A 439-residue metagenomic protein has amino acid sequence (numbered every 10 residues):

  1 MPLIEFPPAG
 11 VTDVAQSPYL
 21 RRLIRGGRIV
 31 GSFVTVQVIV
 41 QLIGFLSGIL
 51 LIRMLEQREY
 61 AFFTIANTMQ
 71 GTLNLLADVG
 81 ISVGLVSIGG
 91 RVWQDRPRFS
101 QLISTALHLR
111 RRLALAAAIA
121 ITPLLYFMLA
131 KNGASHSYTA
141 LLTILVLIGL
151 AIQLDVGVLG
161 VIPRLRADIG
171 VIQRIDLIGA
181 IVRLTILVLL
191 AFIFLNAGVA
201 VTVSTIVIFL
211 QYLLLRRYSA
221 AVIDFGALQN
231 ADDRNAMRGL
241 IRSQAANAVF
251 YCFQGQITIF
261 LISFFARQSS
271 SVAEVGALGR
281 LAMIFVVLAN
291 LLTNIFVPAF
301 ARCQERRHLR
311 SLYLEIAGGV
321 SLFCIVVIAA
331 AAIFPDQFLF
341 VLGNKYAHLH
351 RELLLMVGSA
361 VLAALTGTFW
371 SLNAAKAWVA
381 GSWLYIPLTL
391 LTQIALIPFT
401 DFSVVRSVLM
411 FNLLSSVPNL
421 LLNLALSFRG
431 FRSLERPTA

Functional and structural regions predicted by a protein language model:
M1-I43, P97-S100, S104, T139 (+3 more regions): N-terminal membrane topogenesis motif
P2-F6, V14, R22, Q70-G71 (+6 more regions): Hydrophobic transmembrane helix module of multi-pass membrane transport proteins
L3-E5, R22-V83, Y126, G149 (+1 more regions): Signature of the first transmembrane helix
R25-V40, A66, L75-Y126, L141 (+1 more regions): Membrane-water interface segments that mark the loop-to-transmembrane alpha-helix transition
R28-G48, D176-R183, A200-L215, S219 (+1 more regions): Transmembrane helical elements of multi-pass membrane transporters/channels
I52-A61, Y138, A167-G170, I181-Y212 (+5 more regions): Membrane-interface helix-loop junctions in multi-pass transport and translocation proteins
D78-Q94, R164-L165, I223-D224, L281-R306 (+1 more regions): Helix-loop junctions and terminal segments of transmembrane helices in multi-pass membrane transport/translocation
F127-L145, S269-V272, A332-V361: Interfacial segments at transmembrane-helix termini and the short loops linking adjacent helices
